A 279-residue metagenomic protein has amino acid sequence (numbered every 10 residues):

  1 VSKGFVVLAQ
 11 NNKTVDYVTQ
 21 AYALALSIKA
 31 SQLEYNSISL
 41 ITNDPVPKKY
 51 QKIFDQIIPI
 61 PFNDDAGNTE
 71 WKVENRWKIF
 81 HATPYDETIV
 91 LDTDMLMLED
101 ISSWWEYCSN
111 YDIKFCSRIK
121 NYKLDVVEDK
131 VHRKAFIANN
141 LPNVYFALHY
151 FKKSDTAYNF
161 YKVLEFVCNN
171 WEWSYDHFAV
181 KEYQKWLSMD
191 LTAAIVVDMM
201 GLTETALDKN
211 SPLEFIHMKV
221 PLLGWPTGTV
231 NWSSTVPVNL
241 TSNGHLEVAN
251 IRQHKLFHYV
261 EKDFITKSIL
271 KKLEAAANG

Functional and structural regions predicted by a protein language model:
V1-L8, V18, L40, I53-F54 (+2 more regions): A glycosyltransferase accessory/donor-loop signature
N12-A21: A short, glycine/small-residue-rich beta-strand->loop->alpha-helix junction that serves as a flexible
S27-Y35: Short, acidic, metal-binding catalytic loop of nucleotide-sugar glycosyltransferases
I41-K48, E99-D100, S211: Short, polar loop motifs at secondary-structure junctions
Q51-D64: Active-site regions of enzymes building and remodeling cell-envelope glycoconjugates
P59, K72-D125: GT-A fold catalytic core of metal-dependent nucleotide-sugar glycosyltransferases, centered on the diacidic
D64-E74: A short, glycine-/small-residue-rich helix N-cap motif at loop->alpha-helix starts within glycosyltransferase
E106-C168: Conserved catalytic core of nucleotide-sugar-dependent glycosyltransferases
